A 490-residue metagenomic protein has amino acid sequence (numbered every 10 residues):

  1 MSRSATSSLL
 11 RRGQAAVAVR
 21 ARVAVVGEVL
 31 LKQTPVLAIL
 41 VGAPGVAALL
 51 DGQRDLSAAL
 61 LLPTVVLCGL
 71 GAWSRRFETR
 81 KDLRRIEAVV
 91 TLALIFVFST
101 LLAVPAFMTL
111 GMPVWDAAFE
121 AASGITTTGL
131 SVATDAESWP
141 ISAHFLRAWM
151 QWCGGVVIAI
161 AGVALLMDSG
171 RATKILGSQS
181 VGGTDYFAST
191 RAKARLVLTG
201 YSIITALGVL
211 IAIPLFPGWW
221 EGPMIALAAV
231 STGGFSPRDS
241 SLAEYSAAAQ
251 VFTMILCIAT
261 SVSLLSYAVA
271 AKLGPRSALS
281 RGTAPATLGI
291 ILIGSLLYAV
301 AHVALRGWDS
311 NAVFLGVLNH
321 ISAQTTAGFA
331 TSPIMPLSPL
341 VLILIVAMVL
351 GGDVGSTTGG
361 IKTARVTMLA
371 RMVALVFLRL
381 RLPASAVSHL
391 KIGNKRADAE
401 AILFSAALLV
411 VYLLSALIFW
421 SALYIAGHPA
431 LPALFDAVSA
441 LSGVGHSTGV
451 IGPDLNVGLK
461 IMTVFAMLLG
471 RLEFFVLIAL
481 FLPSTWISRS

Functional and structural regions predicted by a protein language model:
M1-S490: Membrane-proximal intracellular helices of multi-pass ion channels
